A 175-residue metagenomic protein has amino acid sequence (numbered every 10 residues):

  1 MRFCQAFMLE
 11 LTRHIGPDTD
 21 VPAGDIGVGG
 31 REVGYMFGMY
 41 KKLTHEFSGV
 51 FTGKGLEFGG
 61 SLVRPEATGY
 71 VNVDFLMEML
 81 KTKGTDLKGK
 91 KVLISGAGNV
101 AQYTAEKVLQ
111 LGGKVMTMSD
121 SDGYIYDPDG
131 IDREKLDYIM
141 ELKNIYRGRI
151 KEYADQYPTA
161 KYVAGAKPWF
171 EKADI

Functional and structural regions predicted by a protein language model:
M1-K88: Glycine/serine-rich phosphate-binding loop and adjoining beta1-alpha1 elements at the start of nucleotide-handling
T52-G55, G60-W169: Glycine-rich phosphate/diphosphate-binding loop of Rossmann-like nucleotide-binding domains
